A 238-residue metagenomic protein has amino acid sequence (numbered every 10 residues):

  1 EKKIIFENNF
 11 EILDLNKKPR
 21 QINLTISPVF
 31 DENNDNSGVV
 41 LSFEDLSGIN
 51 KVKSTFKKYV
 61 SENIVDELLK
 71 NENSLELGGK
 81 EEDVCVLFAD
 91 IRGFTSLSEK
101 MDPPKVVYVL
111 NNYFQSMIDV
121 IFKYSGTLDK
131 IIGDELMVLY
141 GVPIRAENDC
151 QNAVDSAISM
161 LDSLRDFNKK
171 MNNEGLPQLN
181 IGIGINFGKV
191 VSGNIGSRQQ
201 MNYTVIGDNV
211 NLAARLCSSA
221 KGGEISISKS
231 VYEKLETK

Functional and structural regions predicted by a protein language model:
K2-I4, N9-I22, S37: Per-ARNT-Sim (PAS) sensory domains and their PAS-associated C-terminal
K3-E7, N111-G126, V142-I183, F187 (+2 more regions): Alpha-helical scaffold within the catalytic cores of cyclic-nucleotide enzymes
I12-N16, E32-N33, E76-K80, V86 (+8 more regions): Replace "in large, NTP-powered and nucleic-acid-processing enzymes" with "in large, NTP-powered factors and other
L13, L24-S27, S42, N186: PAS-family sensory domains
V29-L68: Sensory coupling linkers of modular signal transduction proteins
E32, L139-D149, I183-M201, G222-E224: Catalytic strand-loop-helix junctions within cyclic-nucleotide turnover domains
S47-V52, F56-V60, L75-D155: Catalytic NTP-binding/metal-coordinating core of nucleotidyl cyclase/transferase enzymes
V190-S192, S219-K238: Cytosolic regulatory/linker segments at or just downstream of nucleotide-handling modules in signal-transduction
